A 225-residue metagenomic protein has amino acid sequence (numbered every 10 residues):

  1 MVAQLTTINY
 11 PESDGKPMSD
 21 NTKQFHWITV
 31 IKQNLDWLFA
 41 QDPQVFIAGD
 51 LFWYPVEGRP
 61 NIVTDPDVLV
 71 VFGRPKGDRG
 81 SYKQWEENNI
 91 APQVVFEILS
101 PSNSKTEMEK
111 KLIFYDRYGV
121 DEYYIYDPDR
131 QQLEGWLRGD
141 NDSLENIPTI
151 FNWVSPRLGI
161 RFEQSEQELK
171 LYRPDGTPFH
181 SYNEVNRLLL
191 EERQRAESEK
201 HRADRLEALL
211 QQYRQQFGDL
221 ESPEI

Functional and structural regions predicted by a protein language model:
V2-D20, N34-W37, W53-P66, V71-V94 (+2 more regions): C-terminal interaction segment
D20, F25-L38, F46: A structured, charge-rich N-terminal accessory region that forms the first stable segment of a protein and links
W27, P43-V45, P66-D67, P92: A generic secondary-structure signal marking the coil-to-beta-strand transition
Q41-W53: A short acidic/basic microdomain associated with nuclease active sites
F46-A48, Y124-D127: A structural signal for short, well-ordered beta-strand segments and their strand-loop junctions that often border
